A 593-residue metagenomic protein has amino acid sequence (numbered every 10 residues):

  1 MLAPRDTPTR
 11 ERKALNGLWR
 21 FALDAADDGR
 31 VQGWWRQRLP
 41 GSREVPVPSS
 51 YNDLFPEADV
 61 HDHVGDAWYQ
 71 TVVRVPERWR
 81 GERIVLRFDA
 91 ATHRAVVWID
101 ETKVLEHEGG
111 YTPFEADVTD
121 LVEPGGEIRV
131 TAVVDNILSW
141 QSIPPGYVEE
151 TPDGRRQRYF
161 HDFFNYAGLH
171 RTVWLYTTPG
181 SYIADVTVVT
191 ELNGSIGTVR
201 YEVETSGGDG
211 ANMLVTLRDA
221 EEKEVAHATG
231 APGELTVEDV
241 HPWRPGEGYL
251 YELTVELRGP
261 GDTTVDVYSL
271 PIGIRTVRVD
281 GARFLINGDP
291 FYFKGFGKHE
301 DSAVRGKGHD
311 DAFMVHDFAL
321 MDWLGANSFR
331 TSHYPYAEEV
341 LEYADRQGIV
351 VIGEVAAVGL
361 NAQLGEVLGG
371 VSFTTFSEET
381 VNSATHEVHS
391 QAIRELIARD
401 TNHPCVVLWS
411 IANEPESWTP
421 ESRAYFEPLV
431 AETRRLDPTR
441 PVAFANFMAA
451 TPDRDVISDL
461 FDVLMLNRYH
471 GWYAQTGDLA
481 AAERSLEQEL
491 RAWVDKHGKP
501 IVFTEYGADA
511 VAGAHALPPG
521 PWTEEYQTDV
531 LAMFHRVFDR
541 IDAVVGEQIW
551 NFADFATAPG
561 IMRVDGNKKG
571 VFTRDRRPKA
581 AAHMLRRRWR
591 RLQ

Functional and structural regions predicted by a protein language model:
M1-Y343, Q347-V351, A392, V407-L408 (+5 more regions): Secreted/periplasmic carbohydrate-active enzymes, especially glycoside hydrolases
E202, F318-L320, S328-R591: Substrate-binding/catalytic cleft of secreted carbohydrate-active enzymes, primarily glycoside hydrolases
